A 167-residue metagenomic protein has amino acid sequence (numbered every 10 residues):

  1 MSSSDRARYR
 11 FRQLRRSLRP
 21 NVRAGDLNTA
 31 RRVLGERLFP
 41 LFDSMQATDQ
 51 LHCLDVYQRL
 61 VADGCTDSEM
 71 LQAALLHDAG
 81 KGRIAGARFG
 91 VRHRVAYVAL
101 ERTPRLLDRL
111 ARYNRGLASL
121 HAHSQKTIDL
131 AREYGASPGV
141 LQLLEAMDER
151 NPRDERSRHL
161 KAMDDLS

Functional and structural regions predicted by a protein language model:
M1-L41, D148-D154, D165-S167: Non-catalytic interface/linker regions that flank or bridge core catalytic/transmembrane domains
F39-S167: Divalent metal-dependent catalytic cores for phosphoryl transfer on phosphate-bearing substrates
